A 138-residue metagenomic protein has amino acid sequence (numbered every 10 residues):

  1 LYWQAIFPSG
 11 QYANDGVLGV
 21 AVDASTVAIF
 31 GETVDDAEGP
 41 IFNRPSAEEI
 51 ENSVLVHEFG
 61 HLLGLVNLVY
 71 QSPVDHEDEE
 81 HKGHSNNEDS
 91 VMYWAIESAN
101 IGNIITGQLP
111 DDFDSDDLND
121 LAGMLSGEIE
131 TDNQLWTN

Functional and structural regions predicted by a protein language model:
L1, N100-G107, N133-N138: Zymogen propeptides/activation segments of proteases
L1-V56, L62, V66-H76: Metzincin-family zinc-dependent endopeptidase catalytic domain
Y12, L18-A21, T33, E79 (+4 more regions): Compositionally biased, intrinsically disordered low-complexity regions
A13-N14, V91, N133: Intrinsically disordered regions, especially transient/low-confidence alpha-helical propensity segments and coil-helix
I41-M124: The catalytic-center signature of Zn2+-dependent metalloproteases
L121-N138: Pan-zinc metallopeptidase signature
